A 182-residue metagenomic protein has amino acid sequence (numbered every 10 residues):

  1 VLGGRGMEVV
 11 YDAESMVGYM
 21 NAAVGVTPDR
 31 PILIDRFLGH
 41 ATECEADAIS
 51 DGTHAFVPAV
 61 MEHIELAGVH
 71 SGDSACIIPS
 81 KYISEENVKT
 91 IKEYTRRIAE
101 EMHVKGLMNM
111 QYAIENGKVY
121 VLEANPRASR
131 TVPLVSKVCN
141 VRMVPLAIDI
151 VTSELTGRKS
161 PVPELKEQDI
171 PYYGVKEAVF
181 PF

Functional and structural regions predicted by a protein language model:
V1-F182: ATP-dependent carboxylate activation and anion-phosphoryl transfer catalytic cores that bind Mg-ATP to form
